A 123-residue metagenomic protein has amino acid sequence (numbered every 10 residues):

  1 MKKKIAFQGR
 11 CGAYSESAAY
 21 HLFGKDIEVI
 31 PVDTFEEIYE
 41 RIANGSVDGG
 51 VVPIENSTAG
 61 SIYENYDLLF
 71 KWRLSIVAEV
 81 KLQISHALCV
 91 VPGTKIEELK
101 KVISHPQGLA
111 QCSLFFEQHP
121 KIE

Functional and structural regions predicted by a protein language model:
M1-E123: Domain-level signature for soluble enzymes in the chorismate/prephenate branch of the shikimate pathway
